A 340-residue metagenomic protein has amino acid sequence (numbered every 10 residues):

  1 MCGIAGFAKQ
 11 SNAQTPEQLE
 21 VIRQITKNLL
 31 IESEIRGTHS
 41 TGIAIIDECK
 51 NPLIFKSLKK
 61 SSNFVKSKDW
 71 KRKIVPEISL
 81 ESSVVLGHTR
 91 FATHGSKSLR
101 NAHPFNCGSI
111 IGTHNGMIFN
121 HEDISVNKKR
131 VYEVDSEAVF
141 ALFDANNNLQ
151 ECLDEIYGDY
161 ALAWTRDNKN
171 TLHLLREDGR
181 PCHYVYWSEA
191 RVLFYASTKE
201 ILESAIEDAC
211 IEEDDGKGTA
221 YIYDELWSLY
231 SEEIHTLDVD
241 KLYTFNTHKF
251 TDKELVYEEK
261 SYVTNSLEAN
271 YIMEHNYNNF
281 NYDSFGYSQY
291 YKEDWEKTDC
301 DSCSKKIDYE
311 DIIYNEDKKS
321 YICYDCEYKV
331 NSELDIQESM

Functional and structural regions predicted by a protein language model:
M1-M340: Conserved short alpha-helical segments that host acidic/polar catalytic motifs at enzyme active sites
